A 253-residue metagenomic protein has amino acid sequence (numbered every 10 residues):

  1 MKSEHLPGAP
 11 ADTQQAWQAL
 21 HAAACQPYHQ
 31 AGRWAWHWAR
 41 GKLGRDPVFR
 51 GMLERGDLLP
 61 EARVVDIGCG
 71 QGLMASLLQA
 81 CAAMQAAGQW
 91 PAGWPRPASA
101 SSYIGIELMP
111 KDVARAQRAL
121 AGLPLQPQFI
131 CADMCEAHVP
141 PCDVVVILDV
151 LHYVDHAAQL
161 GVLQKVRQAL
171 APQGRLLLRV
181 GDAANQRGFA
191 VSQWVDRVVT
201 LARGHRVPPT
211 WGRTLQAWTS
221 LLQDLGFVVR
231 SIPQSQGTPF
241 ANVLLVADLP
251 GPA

Functional and structural regions predicted by a protein language model:
K2-R55, P60, Q71-H138, R175-A253: Class I (Rossmann-like) S-adenosyl-L-methionine-dependent methyltransferase catalytic domain, capturing the SAM-binding
I67: Conserved beta-strand/loop positions that form the S-adenosyl-L-methionine
D143: Conserved acidic residues
V146: A conserved beta-strand element that flanks and buttresses the S-adenosyl-L-methionine
D149-V150: Short catalytic micro-motifs in class I SAM-dependent methyltransferases
D155-H156: Helix-capping/helix-break motifs at membrane-protein junctions, especially on the cytosolic side just before or after
L160-P172: A short glycine-rich, Lys/Arg-flanked "PGG" loop and its adjoining helix->strand segment in the class I
